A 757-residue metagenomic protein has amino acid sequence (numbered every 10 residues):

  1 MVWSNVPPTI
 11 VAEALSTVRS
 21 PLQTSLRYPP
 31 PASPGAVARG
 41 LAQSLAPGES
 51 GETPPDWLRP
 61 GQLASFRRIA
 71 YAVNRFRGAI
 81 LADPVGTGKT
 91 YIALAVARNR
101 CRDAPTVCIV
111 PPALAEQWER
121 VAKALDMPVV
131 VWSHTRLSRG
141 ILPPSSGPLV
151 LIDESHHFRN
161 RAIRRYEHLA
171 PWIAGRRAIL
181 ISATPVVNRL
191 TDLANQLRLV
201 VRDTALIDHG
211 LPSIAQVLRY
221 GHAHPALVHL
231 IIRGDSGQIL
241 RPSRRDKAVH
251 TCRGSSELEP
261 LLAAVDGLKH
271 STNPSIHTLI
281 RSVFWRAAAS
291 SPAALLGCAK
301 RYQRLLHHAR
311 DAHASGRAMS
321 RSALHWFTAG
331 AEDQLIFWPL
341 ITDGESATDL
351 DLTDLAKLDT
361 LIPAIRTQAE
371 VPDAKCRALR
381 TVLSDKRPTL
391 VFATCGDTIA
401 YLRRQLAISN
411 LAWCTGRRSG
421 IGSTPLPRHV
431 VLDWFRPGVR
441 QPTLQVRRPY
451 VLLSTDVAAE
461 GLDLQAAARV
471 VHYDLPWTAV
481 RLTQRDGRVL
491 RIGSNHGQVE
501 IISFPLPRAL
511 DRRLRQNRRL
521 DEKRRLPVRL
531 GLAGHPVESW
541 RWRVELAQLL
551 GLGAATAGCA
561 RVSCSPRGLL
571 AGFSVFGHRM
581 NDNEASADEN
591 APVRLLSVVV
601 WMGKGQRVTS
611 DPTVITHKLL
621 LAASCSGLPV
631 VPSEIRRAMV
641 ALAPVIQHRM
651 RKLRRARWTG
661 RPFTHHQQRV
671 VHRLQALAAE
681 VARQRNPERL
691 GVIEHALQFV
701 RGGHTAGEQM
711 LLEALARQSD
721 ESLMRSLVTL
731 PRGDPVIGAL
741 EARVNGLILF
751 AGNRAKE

Functional and structural regions predicted by a protein language model:
M1-S44: Accessory nucleic-acid engagement/destabilization modules that flank
G35-A70, R77, T87-Y166, I173-A174 (+2 more regions): SF2 helicase/translocase NTPase motor core, specifically the RecA-like lobe 1 inter-motif segment between Walker
A46-L58, I92, A97, R244-G254 (+4 more regions): Conserved Helicase C-terminal RecA-like lobe
V131-R176, L180-A183, D192, L199-T328 (+3 more regions): Inter-lobe coupling linker of SF2 helicases/translocases
S138-I141, N188-L190, I399-A400, Q441-R447 (+3 more regions): SF2 helicase motor core recognition
N195, D463-D474, E500-S503: A short beta-strand element within the Helicase C-terminal
A479-H496: Conserved SF2 helicase motif VI
S494-E757: C-terminal accessory region of SF2 helicases/translocases
